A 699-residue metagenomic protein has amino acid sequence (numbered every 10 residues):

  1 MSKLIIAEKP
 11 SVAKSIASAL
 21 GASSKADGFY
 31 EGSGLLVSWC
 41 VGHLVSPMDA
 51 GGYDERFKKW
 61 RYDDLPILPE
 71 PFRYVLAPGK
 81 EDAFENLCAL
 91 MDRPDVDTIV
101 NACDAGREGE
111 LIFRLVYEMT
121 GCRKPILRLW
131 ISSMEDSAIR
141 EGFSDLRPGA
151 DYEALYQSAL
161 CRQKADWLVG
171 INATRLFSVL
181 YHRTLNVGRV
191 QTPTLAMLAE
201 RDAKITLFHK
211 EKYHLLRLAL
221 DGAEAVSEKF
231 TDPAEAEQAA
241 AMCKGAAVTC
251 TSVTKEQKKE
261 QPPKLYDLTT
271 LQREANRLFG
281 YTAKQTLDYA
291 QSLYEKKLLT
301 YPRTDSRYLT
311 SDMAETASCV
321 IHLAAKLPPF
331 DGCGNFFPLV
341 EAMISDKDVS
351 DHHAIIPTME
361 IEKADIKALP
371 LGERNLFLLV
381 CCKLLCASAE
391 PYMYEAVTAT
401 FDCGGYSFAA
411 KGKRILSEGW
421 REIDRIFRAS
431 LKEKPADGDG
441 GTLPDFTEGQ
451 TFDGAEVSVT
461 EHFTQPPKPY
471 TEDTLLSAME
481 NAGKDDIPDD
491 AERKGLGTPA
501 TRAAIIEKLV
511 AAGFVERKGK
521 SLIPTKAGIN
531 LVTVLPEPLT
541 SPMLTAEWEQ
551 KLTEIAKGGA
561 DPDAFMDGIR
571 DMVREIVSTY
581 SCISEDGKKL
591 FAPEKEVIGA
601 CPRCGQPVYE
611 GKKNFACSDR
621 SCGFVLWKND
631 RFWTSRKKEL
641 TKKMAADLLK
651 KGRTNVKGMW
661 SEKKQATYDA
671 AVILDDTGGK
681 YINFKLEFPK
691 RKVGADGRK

Functional and structural regions predicted by a protein language model:
M1-Q163, W167, P466: Intrinsically disordered, low-complexity regulatory segments
M1-S2, A102-A105, H182-T184, K255-K264 (+3 more regions): Conserved short loop/turn motifs at secondary-structure junctions
S2-L4, K80, M91, T174 (+3 more regions): Basic, low-complexity terminal or inter-domain segments flanking catalytic cores
P10-A17, G34-V37, V41, A77-C88 (+19 more regions): Amphipathic alpha-helical transducer elements in NTP-driven molecular machines
E31-S33, A219-A223, D402-Y406, K664: Short strand-coil-strand connectors
F72, P94, D136-L220, K255-K259: C-terminal or mid-to-C-terminal helical accessory/interaction module adjacent to the motor/catalytic core
A150, A234-Y266, Q272: Metal- or metallocofactor-binding catalytic centers and their adjacent structured scaffolds across diverse enzyme
